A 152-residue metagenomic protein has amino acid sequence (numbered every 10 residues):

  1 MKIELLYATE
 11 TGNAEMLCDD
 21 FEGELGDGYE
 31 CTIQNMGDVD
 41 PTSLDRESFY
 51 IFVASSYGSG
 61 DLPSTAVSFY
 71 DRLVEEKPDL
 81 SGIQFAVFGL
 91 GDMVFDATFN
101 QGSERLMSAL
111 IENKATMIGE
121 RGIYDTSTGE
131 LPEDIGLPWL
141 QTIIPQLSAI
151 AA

Functional and structural regions predicted by a protein language model:
K2-G26: Short, charged N-terminal beta->alpha structural module
E4, G12-M16, R46-F49, A54-A152: FMN-binding flavodoxin-like domain, especially the glycine-rich phosphate-binding loop
D27-G28, N113: Conserved dinucleotide-binding and phosphotransfer motif residues
G28-P41: A short, well-structured beta->alpha microelement
